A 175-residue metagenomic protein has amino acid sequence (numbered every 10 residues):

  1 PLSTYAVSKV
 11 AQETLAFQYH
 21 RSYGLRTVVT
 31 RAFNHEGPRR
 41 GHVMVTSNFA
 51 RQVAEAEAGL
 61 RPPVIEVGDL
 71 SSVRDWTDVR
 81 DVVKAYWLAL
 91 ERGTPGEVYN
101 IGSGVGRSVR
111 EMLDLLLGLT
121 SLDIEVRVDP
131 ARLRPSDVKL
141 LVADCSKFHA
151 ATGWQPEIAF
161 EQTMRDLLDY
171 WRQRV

Functional and structural regions predicted by a protein language model:
L2-Y5, R74: Catalytic tyrosine of NAD(P)H-dependent dehydrogenase/reductases that use a Tyr as the general acid/base
T4, H42, T46, V79 (+3 more regions): Amphipathic alpha-helical segment in the mid-to-C-terminal domain of diverse UDP/GDP-sugar glycosyltransferases
S8-A11: Active-site helix of classical SDR
T14-D75, V79-L90, G104-V109, L113-T120: NAD(P)-dependent short-chain dehydrogenase/reductase
L60-I65, A89-I101, I124-V126, V175: Core catalytic loop region at the nicotinamide-binding pocket of NAD(P)H-dependent oxidoreductases
V64-D69, V98-Y99, R107-D114, S121-L140 (+1 more regions): C-terminal "lid/loop" region of Rossmann-like NAD(P)-dependent oxidoreductases
F160-V175: Amphipathic terminal alpha-helices
